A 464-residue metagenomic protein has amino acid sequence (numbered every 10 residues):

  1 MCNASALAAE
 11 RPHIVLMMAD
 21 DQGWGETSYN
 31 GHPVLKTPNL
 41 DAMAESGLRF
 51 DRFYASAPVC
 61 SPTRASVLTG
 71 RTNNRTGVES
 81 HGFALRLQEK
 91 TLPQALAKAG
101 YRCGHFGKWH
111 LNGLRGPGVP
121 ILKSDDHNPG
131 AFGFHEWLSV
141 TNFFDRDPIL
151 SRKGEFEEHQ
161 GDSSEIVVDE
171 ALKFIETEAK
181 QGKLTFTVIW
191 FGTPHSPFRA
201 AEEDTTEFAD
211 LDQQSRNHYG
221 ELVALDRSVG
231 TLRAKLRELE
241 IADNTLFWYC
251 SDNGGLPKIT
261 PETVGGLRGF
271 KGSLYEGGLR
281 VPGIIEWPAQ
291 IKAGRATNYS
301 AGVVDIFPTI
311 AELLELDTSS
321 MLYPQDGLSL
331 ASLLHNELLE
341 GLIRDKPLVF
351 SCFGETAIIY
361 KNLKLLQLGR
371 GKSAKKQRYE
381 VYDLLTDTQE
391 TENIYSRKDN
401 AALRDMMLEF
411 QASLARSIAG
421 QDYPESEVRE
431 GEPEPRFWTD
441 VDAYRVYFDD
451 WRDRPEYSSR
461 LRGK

Functional and structural regions predicted by a protein language model:
M1-E380, L384, T388-A412, R416-E425 (+1 more regions): Formylglycine-dependent sulfatase
